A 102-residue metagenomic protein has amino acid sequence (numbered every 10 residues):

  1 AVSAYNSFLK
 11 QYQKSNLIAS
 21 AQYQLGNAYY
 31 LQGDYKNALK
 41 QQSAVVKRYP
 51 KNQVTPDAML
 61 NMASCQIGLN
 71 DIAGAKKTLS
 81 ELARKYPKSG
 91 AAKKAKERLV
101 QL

Functional and structural regions predicted by a protein language model:
Q11-L17, K47-V54, A83-K93: Short solvent-exposed coil/turn linkers within tandem alpha-helical repeat scaffolds
